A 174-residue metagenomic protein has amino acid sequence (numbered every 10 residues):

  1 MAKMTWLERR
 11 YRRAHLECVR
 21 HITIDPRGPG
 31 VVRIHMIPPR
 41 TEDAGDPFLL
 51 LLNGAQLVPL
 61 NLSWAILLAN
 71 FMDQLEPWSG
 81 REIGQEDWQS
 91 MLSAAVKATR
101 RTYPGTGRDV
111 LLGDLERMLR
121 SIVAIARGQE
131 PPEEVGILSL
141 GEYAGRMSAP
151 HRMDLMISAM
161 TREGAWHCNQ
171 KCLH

Functional and structural regions predicted by a protein language model:
M1-S79: Acidic, low-complexity/disordered tracts enriched in E/D and polar residues
D43, F48-L49, Q56-L57, P104-T161: N-terminal [4Fe-4S]-dependent radical SAM core
L52, V96-R100, H174: Glycine-/proline-rich flexible loop or hinge segments
P77-T102: Short acidic, hydrophobic short linear motifs in intrinsically disordered regions
R162-H174: Local cysteine-cluster metal-coordination motifs and their immediate loop/turn environment, predominantly Fe-S cluster
